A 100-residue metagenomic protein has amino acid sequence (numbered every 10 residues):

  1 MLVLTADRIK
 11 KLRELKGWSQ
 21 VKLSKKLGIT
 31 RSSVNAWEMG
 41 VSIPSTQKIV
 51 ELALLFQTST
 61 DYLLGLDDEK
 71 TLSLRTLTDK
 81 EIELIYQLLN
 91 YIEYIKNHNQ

Functional and structural regions predicted by a protein language model:
M1-L15: A short, Lys/Arg-rich alpha-helix, primarily the initiator
D7, G17-W18, P44-Q47: Residue-level signal for the short linker/turn that defines the boundary of a DNA-recognition helix
L15, I43, T58, Y91-I95: Conserved amphipathic alpha-helical interaction elements at protein-protein interfaces in regulatory, energy-coupling
G17-M39, E51: Short alpha-helical DNA-recognition segment
G28, S45-Y62: DNA major-groove recognition helix of helix-turn-helix/homeodomain DNA-binding modules
E38, K48, L64-D67: DNA major-groove recognition helix of helix-turn-helix
D67-Q100: Interfacial/linker helices and their anchor residues that mediate assembly or domain coupling
